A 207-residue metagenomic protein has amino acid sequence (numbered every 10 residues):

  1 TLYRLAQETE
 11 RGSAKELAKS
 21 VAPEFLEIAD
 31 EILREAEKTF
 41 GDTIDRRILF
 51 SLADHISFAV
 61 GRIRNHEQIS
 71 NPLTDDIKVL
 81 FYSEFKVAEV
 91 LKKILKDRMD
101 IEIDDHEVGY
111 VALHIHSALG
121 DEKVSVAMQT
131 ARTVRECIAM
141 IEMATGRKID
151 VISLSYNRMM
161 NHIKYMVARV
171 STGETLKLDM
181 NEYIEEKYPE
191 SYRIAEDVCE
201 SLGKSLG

Functional and structural regions predicted by a protein language model:
T1-G207: A cross-family "folded-core" feature that marks the main globular domain of proteins
